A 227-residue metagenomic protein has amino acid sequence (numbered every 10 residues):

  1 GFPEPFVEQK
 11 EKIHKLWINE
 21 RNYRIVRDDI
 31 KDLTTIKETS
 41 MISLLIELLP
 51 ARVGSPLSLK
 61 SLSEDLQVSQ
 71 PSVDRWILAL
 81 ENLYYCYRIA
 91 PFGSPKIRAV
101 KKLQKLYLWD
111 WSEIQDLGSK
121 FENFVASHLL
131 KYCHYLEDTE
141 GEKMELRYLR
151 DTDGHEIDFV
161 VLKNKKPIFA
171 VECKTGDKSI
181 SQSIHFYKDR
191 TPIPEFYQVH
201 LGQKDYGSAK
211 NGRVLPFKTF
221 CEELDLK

Functional and structural regions predicted by a protein language model:
P3, V7-P167: Accessory nucleic acid-recognition modules appended to NTPase machines
I97-R98, K188, Y206: Short secondary-structure boundary/capping segments
Y135-D138, F186-P194: Arginine/glycine-rich "motif VI" loop of SF2 helicases in the C-terminal RecA-like domain
E145, E195, N211-R213: Conserved beta-strand segments of alpha/beta enzyme cores
V160, P167-K178: Active-site ExK catalytic segment of metal-dependent nucleases
V171-C173, P194-H200: Short, hydrophobic beta-strand segments that form beta-sheet elements in well-ordered domains
G176-F186: Active-site-adjacent loop/helix micro-motif of nuclease/hydrolase catalytic cores
Q203-K227: Domain-level recognition of nuclease-like catalytic cores that cleave nucleotide substrates
